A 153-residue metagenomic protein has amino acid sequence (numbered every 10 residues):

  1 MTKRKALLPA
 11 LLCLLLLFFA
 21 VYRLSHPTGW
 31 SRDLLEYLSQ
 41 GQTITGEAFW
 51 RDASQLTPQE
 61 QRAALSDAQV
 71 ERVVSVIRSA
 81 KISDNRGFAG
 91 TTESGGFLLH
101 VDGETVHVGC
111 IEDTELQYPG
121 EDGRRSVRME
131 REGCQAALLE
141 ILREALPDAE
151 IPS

Functional and structural regions predicted by a protein language model:
T2-S153: Function-determining sites in protein domains
